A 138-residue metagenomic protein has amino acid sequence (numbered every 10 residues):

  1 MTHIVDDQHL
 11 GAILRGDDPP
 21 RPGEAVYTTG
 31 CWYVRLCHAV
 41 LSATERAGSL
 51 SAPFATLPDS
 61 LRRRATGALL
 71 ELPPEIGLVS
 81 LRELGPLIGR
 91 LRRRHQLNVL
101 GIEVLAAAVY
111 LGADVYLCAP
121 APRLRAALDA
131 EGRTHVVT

Functional and structural regions predicted by a protein language model:
M1-P20, A25-V34, H38-L41: Metal-dependent nucleic-acid phosphoesterase active-site entry motif
T2, T29, Y33, L105 (+1 more regions): Acidic, PIN/NYN-like endoribonuclease modules and their adjacent C-terminal/linker elements
T2-V5, L10, I88-R92, H135-T138: Short flexible/disordered coil segments
D6, D18, G67-I76, A126-T138: Contiguous hydrophobic segments
G11-R15, G101, L124-R125: Short, well-ordered alpha-helical microsegments
P22, G30-Q96, I102, A106-L111 (+1 more regions): PIN-domain endoribonuclease scaffold, especially VapC-family toxins
